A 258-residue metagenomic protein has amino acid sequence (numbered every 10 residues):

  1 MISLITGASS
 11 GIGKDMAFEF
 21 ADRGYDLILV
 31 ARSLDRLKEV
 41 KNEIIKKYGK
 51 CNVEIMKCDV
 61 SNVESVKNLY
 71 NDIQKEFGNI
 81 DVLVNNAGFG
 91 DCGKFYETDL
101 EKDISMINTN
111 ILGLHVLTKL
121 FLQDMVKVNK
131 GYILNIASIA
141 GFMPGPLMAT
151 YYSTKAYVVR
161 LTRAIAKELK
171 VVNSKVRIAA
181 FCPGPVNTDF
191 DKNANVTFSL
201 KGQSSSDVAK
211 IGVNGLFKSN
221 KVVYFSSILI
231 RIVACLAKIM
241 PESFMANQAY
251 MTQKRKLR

Functional and structural regions predicted by a protein language model:
S9-S10: Conserved glycine-rich cofactor-binding loop
R23-E39: Conserved glycine-rich Rossmann-like NAD(P)H-binding loop of the short-chain dehydrogenase/reductase
L34, M56-N68, L100: The beta1-alpha1 cofactor-binding region of Rossmann-like NAD(H)/NADP(H)-dependent oxidoreductases
K94-Y96, K102-I107: Substrate-binding pocket helix/loop in short-chain dehydrogenase/reductase
T118, T154: Active-site helix of classical SDR
S138: Residue(s) in the substrate-gating loop at a strand-loop-helix junction that position the organic substrate next
A180, T197-A234: C-terminal helical subdomain
